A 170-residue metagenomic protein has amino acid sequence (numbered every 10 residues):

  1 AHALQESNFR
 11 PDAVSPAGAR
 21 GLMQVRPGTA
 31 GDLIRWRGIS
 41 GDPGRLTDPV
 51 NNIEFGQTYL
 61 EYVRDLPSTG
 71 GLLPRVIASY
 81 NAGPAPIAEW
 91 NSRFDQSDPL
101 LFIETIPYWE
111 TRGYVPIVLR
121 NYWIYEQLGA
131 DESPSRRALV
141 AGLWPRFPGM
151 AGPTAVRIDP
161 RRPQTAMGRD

Functional and structural regions predicted by a protein language model:
A1-R169: Catalytic glycan-binding domains that act on GlcNAc-containing polysaccharides
